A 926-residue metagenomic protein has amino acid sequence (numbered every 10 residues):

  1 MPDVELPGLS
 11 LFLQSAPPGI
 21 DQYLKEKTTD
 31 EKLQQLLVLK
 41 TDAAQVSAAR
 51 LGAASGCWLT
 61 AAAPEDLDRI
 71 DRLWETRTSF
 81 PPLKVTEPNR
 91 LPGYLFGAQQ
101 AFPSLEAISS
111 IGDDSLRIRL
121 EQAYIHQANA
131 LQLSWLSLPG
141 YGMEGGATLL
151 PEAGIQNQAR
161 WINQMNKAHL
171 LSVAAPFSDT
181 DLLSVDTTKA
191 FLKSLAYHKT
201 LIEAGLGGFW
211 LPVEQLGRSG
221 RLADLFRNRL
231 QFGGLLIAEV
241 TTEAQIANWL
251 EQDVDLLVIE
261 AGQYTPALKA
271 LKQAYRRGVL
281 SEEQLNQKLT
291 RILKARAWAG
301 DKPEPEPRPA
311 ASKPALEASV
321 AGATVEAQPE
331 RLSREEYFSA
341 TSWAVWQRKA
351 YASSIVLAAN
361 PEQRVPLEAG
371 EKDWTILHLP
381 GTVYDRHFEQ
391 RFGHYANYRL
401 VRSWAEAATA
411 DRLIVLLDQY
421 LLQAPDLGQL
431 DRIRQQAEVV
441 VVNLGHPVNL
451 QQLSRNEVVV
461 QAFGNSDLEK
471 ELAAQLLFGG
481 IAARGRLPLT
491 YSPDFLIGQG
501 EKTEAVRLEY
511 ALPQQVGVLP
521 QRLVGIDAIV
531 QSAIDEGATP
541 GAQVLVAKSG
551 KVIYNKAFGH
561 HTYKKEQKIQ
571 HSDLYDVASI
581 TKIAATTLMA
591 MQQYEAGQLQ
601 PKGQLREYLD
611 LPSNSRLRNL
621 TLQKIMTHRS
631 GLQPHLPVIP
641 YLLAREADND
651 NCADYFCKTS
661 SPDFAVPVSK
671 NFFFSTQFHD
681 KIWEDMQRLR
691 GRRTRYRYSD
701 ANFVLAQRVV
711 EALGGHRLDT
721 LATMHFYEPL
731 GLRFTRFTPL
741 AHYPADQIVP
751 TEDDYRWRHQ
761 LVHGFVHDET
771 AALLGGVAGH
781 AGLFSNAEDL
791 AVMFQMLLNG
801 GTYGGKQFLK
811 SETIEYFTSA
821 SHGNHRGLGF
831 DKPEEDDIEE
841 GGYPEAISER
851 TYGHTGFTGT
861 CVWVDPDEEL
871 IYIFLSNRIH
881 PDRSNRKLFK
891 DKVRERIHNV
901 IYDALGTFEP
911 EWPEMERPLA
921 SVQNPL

Functional and structural regions predicted by a protein language model:
M1-E504: Glycoside hydrolase catalytic-domain context in secreted enzymes
L95-G97, A270, N555-F558, H635-Y641 (+3 more regions): Short, solvent-exposed loop/turn and secondary-structure capping segments
E239, K582, N786: Short, conserved phosphate/pyrophosphate- and ester-handling motifs at nucleotide-, phospho-/glycolipid
A270-Q273, L588-Q598, Q707-A712, V792-N799: Short glycine/serine- and small hydrophobic-enriched flexible loop segments
I292, I534-K568, Q598-P601, V668-D680 (+3 more regions): A short, well-structured edge-of-sheet supersecondary motif
A511-K548, V552-Y554, H716, T720-M724 (+1 more regions): Catalytic loop of the DD-peptidase/beta-lactamase superfamily, centered on the K-T-G motif and neighboring
G525, E536-Q543, K565-T627, R690-N702 (+1 more regions): Short active-site loop at a secondary-structure junction that contains or immediately precedes the catalytic residue(s)
L617-E849: Short, surface-exposed loop or secondary-structure junction motifs that flank catalytic or metal-binding residues
